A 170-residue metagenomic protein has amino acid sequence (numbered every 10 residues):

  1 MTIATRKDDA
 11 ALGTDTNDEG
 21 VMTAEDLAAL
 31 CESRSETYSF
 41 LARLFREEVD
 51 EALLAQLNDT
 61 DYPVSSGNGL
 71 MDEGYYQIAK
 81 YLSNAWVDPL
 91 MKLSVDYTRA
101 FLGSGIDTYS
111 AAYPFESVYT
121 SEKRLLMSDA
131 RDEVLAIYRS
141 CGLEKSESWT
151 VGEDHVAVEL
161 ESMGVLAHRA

Functional and structural regions predicted by a protein language model:
T2-A170: Surface/interface-facing alpha-helical segments and adjacent flexible terminal/loop regions used for partner/assembly
